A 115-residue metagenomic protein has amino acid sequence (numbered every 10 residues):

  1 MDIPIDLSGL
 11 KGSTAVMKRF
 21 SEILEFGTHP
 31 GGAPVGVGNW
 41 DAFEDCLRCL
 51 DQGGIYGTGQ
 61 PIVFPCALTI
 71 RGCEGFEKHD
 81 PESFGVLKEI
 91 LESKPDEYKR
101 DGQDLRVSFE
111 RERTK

Functional and structural regions predicted by a protein language model:
M1-A42, C46-K115: N-terminal intrinsically disordered, low-complexity segments enriched in P/E/S/T
